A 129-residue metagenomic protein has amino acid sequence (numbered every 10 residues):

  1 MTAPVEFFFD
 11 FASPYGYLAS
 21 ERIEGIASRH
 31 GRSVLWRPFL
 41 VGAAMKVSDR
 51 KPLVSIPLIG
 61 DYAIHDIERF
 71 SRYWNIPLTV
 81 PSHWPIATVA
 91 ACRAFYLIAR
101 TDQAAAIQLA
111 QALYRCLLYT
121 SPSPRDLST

Functional and structural regions predicted by a protein language model:
P4-F9: Short active-site neighborhood of thiol/selenol oxidoreductases, capturing the structured segment around
F11, Y17-L117: Structural alpha/beta surface segment adjacent to cysteine/selenocysteine redox centers across thiol/disulfide enzymes
Y119-T129: Single conserved hydrophobic/aromatic residue that forms the stacking wall/gate of nucleotide- or nucleobase-binding
